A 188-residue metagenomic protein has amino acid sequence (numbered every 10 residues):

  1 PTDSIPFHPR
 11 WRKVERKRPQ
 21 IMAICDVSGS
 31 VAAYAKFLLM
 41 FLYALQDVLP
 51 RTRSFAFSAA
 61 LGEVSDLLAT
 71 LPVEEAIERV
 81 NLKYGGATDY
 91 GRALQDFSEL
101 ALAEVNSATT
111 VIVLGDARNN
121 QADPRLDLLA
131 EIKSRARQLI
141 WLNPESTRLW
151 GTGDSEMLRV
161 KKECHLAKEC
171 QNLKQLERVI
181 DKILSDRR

Functional and structural regions predicted by a protein language model:
P1-I21, A32, K36, A44-R53: Acidic, polar low-complexity linker/tail segments
R16, M22-A35, L61, R118-Q121: Short acidic, Gly/Ser-rich segments with clustered Asp/Glu that frequently serve as metal-coordination loops in enzyme
Q20-M22, A108-I112, Q138: Structural motif
L39, P124-A130: Charged helix-capping and loop-helix junction motifs
A56-E78: Short beta-strand-loop
F57-A59, D116, P144: Cofactor-binding loop segments of dinucleotide-utilizing enzymes, especially the Rossmann-like FAD- and NAD(P)+-binding
V64, E75-T109, S146, T152: Von Willebrand factor
A130-R188: Von Willebrand factor type A / integrin I
